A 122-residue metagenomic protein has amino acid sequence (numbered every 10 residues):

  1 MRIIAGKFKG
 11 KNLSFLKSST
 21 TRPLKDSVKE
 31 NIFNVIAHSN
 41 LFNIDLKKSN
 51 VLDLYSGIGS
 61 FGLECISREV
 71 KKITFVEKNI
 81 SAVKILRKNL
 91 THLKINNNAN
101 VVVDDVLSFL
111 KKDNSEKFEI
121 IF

Functional and structural regions predicted by a protein language model:
M1-F122: Class I S-adenosyl-L-methionine-dependent methyltransferase catalytic core
